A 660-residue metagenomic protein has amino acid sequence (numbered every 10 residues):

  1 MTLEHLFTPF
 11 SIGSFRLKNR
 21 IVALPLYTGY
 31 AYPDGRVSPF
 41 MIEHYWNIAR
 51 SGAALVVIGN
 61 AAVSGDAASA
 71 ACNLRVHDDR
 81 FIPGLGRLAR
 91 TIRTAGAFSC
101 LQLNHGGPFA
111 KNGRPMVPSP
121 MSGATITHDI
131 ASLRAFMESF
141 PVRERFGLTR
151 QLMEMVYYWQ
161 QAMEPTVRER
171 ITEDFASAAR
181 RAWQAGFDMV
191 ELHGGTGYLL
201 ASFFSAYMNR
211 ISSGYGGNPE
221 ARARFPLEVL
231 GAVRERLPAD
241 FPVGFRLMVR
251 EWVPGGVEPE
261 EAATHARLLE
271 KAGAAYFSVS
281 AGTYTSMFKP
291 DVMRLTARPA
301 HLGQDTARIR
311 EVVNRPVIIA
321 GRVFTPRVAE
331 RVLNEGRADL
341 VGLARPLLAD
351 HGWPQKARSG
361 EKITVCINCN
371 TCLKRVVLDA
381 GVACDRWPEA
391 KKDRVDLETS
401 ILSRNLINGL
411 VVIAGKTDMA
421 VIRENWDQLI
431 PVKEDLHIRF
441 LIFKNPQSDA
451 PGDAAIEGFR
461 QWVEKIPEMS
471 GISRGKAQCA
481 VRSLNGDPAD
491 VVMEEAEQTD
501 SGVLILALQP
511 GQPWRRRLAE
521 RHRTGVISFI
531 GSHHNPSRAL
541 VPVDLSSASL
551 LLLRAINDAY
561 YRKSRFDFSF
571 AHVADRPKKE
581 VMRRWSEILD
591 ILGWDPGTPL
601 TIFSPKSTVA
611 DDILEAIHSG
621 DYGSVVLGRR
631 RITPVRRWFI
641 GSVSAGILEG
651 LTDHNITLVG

Functional and structural regions predicted by a protein language model:
M1-I407: Flavin-dependent oxidoreductase catalytic cores
A23, L101-L103, F245, I319 (+8 more regions): Structural beta-sheet core signal
N60, A281, R345-P346, I442 (+4 more regions): Short secondary-structure boundary segments
N405-A454, R538-I602, S624, G650-T652 (+1 more regions): Small/aliphatic-rich secondary-structure junction motif
R423, D427-P431, D490-R538, I617-G660: Gly/Ser-rich helix-loop-strand patches that form or flank binding pockets for ribonucleotide-derived cofactors
A480-V491, F603-A610: Charged docking surfaces used in two-component/phosphorelay signaling
